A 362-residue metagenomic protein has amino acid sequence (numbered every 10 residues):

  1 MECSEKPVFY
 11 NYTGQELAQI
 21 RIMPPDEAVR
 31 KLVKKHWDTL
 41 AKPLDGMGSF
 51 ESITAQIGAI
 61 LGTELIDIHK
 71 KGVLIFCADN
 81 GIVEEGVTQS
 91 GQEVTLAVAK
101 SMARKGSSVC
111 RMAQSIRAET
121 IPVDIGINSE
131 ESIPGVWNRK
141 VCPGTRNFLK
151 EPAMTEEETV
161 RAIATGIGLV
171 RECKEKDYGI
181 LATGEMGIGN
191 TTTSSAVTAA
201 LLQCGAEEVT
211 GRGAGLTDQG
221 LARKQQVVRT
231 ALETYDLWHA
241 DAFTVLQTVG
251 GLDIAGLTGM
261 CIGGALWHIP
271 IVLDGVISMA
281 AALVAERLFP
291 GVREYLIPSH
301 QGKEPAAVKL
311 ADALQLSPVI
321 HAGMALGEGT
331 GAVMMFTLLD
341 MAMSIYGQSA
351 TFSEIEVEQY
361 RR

Functional and structural regions predicted by a protein language model:
M1-R362: N-terminal loops that bind phosphate or other acidic moieties and the adjacent beta-alpha structural core
